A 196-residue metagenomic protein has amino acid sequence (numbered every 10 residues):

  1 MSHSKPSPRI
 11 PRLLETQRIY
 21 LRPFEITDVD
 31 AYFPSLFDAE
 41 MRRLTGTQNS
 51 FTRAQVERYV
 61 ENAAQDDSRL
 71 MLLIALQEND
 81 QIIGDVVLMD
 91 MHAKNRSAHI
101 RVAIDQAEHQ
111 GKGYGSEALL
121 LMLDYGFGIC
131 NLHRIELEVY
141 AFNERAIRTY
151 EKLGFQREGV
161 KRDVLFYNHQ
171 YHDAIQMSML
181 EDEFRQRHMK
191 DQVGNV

Functional and structural regions predicted by a protein language model:
M1-R58, E183-V196: A short, well-structured alpha-helix characteristic of acyl/acetyltransferase catalytic modules
L13, L73-A75, V164: Residue-level detector of beta-strand face positions
F24, Y125-F127, F155: Conserved hydrophobic/aromatic "anchor" residues that stabilize well-ordered secondary structure elements
N49-E108, L180-E183, Q192-V196: Acetyl-CoA-dependent GNAT
I82, S116, A141-G159: Conserved active-site alpha-helix within GNAT-family acetyltransferase domains
S97, G128-E138: Conserved GNAT acetyl-CoA-binding A-motif
D105, G111-Y125, I147-K152: Conserved acetyl-CoA-binding loop-helix of GNAT-fold acetyltransferases
E136-V139, Q156-H172: Conserved catalytic-core motifs of GNAT/GCN5-like acyltransferases
